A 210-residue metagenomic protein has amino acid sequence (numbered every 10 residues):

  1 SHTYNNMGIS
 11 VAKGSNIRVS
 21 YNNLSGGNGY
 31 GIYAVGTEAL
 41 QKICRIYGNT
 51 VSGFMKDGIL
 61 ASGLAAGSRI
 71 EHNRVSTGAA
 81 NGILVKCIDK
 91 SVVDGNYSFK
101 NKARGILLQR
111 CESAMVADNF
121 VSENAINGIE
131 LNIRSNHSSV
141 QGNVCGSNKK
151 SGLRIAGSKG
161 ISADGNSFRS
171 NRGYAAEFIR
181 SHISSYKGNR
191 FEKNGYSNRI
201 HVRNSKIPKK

Functional and structural regions predicted by a protein language model:
H2-A12, N28-A34, M55-G63, A79-C87 (+5 more regions): Short glycine/acidic-rich loop motifs that flank beta-strands on beta-rich extracellular proteins
I9, S15-N23, R45-I59, R74: A short, hydrophobic secondary-structure junction motif
N16-S20, Q41-Y47, G67-E71, S91-N96 (+6 more regions): All-beta strand scaffolds that present successive hydrophobic residues in beta-strands
E130-S167: Ampipathic, surface-exposed secondary-structure segments
